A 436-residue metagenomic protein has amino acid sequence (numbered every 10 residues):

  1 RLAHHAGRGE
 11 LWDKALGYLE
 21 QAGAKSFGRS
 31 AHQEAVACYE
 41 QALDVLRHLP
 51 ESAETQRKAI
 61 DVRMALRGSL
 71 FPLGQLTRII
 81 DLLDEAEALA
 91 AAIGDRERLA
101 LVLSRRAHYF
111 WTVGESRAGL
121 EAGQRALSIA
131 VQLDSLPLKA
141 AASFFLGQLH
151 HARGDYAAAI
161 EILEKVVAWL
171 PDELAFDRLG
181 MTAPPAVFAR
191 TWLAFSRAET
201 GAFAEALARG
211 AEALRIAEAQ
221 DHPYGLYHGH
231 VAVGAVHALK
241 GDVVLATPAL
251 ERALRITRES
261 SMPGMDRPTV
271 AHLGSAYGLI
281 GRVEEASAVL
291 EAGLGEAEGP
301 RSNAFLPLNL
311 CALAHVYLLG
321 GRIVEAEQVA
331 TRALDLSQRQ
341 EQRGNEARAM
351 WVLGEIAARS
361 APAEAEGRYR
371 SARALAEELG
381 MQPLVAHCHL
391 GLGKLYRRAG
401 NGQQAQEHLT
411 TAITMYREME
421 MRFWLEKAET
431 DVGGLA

Functional and structural regions predicted by a protein language model:
R1-L103, Y109, V316, Q328 (+4 more regions): Extended alpha-helical scaffolding segments used for macromolecular assembly and cargo binding
E10, G23, P50, R67-G74 (+10 more regions): Short coil/turn linking the two alpha-helices of tandem helical-hairpin repeats
W12, H32, L76-I79, S116 (+5 more regions): Flexible, glycine- and charge-enriched loops at secondary-structure boundaries
W12-Q21, D134-Q148, G264-M265, I323-V329: Short, charged, low-hydrophobicity "junction" segments
G28-R29, L133, G320, L379: Charged, alpha-helical scaffolding/interaction elements associated with membrane systems
E40-H237: Internal alpha-solenoid helical repeat scaffolds
E54, R63, E85-L89, L127 (+3 more regions): Helix-coil-helix junctions within alpha-helical repeat/solenoid scaffolds
